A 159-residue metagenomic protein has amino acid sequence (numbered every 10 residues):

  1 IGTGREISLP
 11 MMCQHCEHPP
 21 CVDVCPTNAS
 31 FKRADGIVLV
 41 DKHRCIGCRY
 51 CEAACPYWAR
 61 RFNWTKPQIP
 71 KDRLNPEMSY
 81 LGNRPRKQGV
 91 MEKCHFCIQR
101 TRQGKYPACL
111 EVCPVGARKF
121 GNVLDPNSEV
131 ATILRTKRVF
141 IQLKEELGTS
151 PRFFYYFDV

Functional and structural regions predicted by a protein language model:
I1-V159: Non-ligating segments of multi-cofactor redox enzymes
